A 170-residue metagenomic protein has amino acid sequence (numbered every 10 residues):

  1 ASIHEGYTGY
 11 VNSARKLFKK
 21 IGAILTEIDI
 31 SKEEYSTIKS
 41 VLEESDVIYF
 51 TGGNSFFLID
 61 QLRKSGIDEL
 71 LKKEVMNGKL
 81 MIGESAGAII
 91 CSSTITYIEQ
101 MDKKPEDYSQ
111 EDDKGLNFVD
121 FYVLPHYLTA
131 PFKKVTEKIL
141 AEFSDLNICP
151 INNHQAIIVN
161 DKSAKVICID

Functional and structural regions predicted by a protein language model:
A1-V47, T51, D161: N-terminal beta1-alpha1 cap of cysteine-dependent amidohydrolase-like domains
S13, L42, R63-E69: Charged helix-capping and loop-helix junction motifs
F50-T51, L124, I151-N152: Short beta-strand segments
G53-F56, G87: Short glycine-rich anion-binding loops that position phosphate/pyrophosphate groups of nucleotides and phosphorylated
S55-S65: Glycine/threonine-rich flexible loop motifs
Q61, D68-T129: Class I SAM-dependent methyltransferase SAM-binding "motif I" and its flanking Rossmann-like core
V135-I148: A conserved acidic, glycine/proline-rich C-terminal tail/linker
N147-D170: A contiguous loop/helix-start segment that scaffolds small-molecule binding in enzyme catalytic cores
